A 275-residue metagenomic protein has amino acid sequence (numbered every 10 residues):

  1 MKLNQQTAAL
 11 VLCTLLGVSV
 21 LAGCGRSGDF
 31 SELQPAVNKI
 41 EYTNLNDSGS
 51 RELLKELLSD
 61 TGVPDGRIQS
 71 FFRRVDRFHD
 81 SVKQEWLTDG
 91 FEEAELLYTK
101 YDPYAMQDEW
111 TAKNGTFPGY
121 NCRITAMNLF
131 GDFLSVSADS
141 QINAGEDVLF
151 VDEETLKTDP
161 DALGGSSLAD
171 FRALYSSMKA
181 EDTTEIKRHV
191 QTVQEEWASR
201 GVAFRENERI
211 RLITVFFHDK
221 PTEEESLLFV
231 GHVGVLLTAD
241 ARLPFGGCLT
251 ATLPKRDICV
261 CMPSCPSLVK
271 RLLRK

Functional and structural regions predicted by a protein language model:
M1-V11: Bacterial N-terminal signal peptides that target proteins for export
C24-K275: Cysteine-nucleophile amide-bond enzymes
